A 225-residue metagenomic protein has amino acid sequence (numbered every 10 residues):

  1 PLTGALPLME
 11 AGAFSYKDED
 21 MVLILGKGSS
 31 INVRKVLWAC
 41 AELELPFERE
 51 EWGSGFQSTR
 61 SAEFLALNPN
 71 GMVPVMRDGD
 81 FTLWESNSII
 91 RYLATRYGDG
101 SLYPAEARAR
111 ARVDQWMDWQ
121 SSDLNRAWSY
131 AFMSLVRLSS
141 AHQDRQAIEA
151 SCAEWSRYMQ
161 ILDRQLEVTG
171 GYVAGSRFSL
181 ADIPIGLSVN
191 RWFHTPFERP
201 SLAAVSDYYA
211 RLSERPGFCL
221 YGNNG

Functional and structural regions predicted by a protein language model:
P1-K17: Positively charged N-terminal leader segments that act as targeting/secretion signals
G12-E149: GST-like domain detector, emphasizing the conserved glutathione-binding G-site in the N-terminal thioredoxin-like
G53, V205, G225: Residue-level "edge-of-site" marker
N70, R96, V168-T169, R215: Structured helix-beta-strand junction loops
A94, S188-V189, G222: Active-site-flanking alpha-helical
Q120-E214: GST-like fold's C-terminal all-alpha helical module
R215-G225: Charged/polar, low-hydrophobicity segments characteristic of intrinsically disordered regions and flexible loops
